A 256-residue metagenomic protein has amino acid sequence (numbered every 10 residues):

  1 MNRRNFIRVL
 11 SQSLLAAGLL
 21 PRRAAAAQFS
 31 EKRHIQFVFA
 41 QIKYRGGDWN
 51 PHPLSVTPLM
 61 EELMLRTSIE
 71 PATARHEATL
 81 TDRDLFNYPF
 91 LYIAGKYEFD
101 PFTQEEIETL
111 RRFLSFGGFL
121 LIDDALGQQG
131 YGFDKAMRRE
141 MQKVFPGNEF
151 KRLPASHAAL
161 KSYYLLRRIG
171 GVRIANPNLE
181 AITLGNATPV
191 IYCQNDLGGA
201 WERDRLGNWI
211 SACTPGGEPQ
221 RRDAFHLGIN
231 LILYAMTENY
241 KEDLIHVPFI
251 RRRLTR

Functional and structural regions predicted by a protein language model:
N5-A27: N-terminal export signals
R22-F90, A94-E98, L197-G198, R205-G207 (+1 more regions): Aromatic-Pro/Gly-enriched surface loop or interdomain linker that acts as a lid/target-recognition segment
A40, P89-I93, L120-D123, K151-R152 (+1 more regions): Structural recognition of the beta-strand scaffold that forms the well-ordered cores of secreted hydrolase catalytic
G47, G127-F225, I229, L254-T255: An acidic, glycine-rich "communication" segment
P53-M60, I107, R111, D134 (+2 more regions): Extracytoplasmic/secreted envelope proteins and their assembly/folding machinery, especially bacterial periplasmic
R75-L80, T103-T109, A175-N178: Alpha-helical scaffolding within the catalytic cores of extracellular/periplasmic polymer-degrading hydrolases
F90-D134: Short alpha-beta junction capping motif
